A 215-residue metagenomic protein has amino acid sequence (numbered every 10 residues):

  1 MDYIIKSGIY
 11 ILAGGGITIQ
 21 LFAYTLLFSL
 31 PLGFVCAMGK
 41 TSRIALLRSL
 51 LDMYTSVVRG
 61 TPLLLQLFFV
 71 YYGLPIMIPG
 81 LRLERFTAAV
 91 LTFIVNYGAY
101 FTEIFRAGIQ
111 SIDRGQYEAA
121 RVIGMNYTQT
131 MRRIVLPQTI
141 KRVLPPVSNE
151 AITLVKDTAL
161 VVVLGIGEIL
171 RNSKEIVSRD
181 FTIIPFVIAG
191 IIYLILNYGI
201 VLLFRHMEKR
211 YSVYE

Functional and structural regions predicted by a protein language model:
M1-E215: Transmembrane alpha-helices and adjacent helix-loop boundaries
